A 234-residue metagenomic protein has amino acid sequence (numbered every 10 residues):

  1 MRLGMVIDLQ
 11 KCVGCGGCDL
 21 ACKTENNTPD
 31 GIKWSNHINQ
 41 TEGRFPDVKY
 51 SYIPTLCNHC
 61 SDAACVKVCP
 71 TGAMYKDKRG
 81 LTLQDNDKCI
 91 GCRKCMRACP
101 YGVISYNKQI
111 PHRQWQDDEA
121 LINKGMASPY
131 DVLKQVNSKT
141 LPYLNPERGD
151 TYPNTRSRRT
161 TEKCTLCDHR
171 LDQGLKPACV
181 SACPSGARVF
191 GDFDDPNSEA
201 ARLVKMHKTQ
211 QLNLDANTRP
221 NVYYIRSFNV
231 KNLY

Functional and structural regions predicted by a protein language model:
M1-Y234: Non-ligating segments of multi-cofactor redox enzymes
